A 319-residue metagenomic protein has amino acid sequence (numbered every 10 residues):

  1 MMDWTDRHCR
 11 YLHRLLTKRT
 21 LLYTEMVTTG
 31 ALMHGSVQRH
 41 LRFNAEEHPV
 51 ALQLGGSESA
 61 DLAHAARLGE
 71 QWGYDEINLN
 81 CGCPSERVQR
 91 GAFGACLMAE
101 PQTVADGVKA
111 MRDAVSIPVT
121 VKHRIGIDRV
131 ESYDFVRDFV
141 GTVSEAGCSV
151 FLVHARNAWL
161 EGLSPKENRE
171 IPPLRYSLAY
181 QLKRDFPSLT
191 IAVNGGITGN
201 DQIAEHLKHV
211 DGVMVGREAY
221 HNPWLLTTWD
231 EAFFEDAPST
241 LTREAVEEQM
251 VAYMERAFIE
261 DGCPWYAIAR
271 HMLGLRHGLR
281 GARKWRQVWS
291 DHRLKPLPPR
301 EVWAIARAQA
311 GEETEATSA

Functional and structural regions predicted by a protein language model:
M1-D3, V27-T29, G55-S57, G82-P84 (+4 more regions): Active-site beta-loop-alpha junctions enriched in small/polar residues
M2, L54, C96, E100 (+4 more regions): Glycine- and other small-residue-rich loops at beta-strand/loop junctions that grip anionic moieties
M2-D3, H8, D106-K109, A114-S116 (+3 more regions): Alpha/beta catalytic cores of nucleotide-metabolism and tRNA/nucleoside-modifying enzymes
W4-D75: Glycine-rich, positively charged N-terminal anion/phosphate-binding segment
R10-Y11, G35, A66, S164 (+2 more regions): Short amphipathic alpha-helical segments
Y11-L15, A63-F93, P101-T190: Alpha/beta enzyme core
L22-Y23, A51-Q53, N78-N80, T120 (+2 more regions): Conserved beta-strand positions in the central sheet of alpha/beta enzyme cores
R39-F43, A95-L97, R137-D138, N168-E170 (+1 more regions): Short, hinge-like loop/turn segments at secondary-structure boundaries
